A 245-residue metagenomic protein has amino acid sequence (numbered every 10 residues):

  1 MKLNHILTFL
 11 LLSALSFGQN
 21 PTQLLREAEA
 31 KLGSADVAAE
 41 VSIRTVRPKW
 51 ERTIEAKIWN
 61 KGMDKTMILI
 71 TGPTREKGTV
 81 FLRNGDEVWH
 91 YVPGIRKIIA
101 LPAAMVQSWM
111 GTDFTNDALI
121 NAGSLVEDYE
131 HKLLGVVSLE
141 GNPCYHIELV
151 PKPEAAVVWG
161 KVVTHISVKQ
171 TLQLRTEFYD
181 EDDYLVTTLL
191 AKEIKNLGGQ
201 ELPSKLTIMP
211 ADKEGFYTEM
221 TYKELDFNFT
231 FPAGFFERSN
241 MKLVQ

Functional and structural regions predicted by a protein language model:
K2-F9: Sec-dependent signal peptide recognition, specifically the positively charged N-region followed immediately by
S13-S16: N-terminal signal peptide c-region/cleavage motif recognized by signal peptidases
N20-G94: N-terminal mature ectodomain segment of secretory-pathway/periplasmic proteins
Q23-R26, T53-E55, Y129-G135, T188-K192 (+1 more regions): Short structured motifs
S42, L82, K97, A122-L125 (+2 more regions): Ribonuclease/tRNase effector modules and their secretory precursors
I43, G72-T74, G85, G94 (+4 more regions): A mature extracytoplasmic/lumenal domain signature
V92-N121: Acidic/charged, solvent-exposed loop-and-adjacent secondary-structure segments enriched in E/D, K/R, S/T, and G/P
I99, D117-N121, E140-R238: Gly/Pro-enriched, hydrophobic low-complexity segments that function as extracytoplasmic propeptides/linkers
